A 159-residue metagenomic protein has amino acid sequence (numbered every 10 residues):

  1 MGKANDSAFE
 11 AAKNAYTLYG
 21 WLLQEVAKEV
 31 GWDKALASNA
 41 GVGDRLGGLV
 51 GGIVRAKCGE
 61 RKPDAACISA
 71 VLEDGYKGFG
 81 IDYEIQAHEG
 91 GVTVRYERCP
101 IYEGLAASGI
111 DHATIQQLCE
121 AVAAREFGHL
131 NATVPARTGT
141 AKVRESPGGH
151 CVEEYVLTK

Functional and structural regions predicted by a protein language model:
M1-T93, R98-A121, V134-V152, V156-K159: N-terminal accessory segment detector
N131: Oxidoreductase and adenylate-handling cofactor-binding alpha/beta cores
